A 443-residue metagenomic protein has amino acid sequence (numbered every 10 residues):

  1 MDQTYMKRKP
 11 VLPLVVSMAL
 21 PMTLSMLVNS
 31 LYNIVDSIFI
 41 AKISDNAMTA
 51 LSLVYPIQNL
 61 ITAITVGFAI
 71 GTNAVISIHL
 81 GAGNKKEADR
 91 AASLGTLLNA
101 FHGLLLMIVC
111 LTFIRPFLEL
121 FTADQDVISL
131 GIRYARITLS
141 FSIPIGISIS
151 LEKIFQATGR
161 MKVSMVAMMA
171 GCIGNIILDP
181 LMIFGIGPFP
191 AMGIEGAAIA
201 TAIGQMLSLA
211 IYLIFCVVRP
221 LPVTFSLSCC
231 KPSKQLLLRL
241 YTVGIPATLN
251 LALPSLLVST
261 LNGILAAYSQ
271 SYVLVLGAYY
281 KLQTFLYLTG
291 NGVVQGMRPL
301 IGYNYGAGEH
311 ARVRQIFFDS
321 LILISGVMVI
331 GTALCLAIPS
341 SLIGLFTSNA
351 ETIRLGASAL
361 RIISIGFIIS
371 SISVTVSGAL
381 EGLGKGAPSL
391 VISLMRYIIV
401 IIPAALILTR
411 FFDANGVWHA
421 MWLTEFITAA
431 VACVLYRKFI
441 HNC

Functional and structural regions predicted by a protein language model:
M1-A19, I76-I143, F189-I245, I301-G366 (+1 more regions): Short alpha-helical transmembrane segments in multi-pass integral membrane proteins
R8, L12-L31, V35, I57-I64 (+6 more regions): Residue-level signal for short hydrophobic patches within transmembrane helices of multi-pass membrane transporters
S17-D36, I137, S148, G171 (+5 more regions): Transmembrane helical elements of multi-pass membrane transporters/channels
L27, L31-T49, L118-Q125, L181-M192 (+4 more regions): Helix-terminus/linker motif at the lipid-water interface of multi-pass membrane proteins
M48-I108, I145-S164, N262, V275-P339 (+1 more regions): Small-residue-rich hydrophobic transmembrane alpha-helices
L60-A63, N175-P180, L209-L213, F285-L288 (+3 more regions): Hydrophobic transmembrane alpha-helices of multi-pass small-molecule transporters
A69, N73, T138-Q156, S164-C172 (+5 more regions): Short runs within selected transmembrane alpha-helices of multi-pass transporters and secretion channels
C110, K153, D179, I183 (+7 more regions): Structural signal for membrane-spanning alpha-helices in multi-pass inner-membrane proteins, emphasizing helix cores
